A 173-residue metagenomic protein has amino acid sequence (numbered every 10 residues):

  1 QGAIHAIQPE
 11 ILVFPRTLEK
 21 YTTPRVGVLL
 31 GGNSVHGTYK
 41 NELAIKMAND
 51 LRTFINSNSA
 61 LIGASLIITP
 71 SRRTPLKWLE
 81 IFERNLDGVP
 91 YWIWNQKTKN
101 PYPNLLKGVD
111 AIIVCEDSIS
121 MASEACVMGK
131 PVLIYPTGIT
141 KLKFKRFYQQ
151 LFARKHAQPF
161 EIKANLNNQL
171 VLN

Functional and structural regions predicted by a protein language model:
Q1-K40, L166-L172: A nucleotide-sugar donor-handling region in carbohydrate enzymes
V13-F14, L29, N33-P70: Conserved catalytic-core segment of nucleotide-activated headgroup transferases in glycan assembly
K20, T53, Q149-N173: Leloir-type glycosyltransferase catalytic cores
H36-G37, T74-E80, T140-K143: Short, charged/polar "capping" segments at the starts of alpha-helices and the immediately preceding loops
I81-S120: Donor nucleotide-activated moiety binding/catalytic core segment of transferases that use nucleotide-activated donors
K107-V109, V127-P131: Conserved donor-binding/catalytic loop of nucleotide-activated donor transferases
V114, P131-I134: Short hydrophobic beta-strand element within catalytic cores of glycosyltransferases and related nucleotide-activated
